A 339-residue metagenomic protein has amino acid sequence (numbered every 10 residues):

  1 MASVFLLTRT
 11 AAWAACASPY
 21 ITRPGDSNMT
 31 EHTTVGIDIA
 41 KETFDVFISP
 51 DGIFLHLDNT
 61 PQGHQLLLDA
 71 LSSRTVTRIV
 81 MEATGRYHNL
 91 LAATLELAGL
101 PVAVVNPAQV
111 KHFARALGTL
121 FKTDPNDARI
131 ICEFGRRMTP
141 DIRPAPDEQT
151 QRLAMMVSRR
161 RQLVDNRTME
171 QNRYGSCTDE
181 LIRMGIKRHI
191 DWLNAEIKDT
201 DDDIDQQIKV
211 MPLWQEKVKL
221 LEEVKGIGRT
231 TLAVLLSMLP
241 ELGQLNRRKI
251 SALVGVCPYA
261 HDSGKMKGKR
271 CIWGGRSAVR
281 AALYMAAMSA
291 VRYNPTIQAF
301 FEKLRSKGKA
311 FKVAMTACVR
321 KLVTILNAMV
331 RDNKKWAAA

Functional and structural regions predicted by a protein language model:
M1-K187, D191-N194, V313: Phosphate- and other anionic-substrate recognition elements at nucleic-acid/protein interfaces
Q65, R229, A233-K307, F311 (+1 more regions): Phosphate-backbone recognition surface of nucleic-acid-processing proteins
I131, L163, L283, G308 (+1 more regions): A residue-level signal for conserved active-site and pocket-lining positions in enzyme catalytic cores
F134, L153, L235, A282-A287 (+2 more regions): Short alpha-helical scaffolding segments that buttress acidic/His motifs in well-ordered protein cores
R152-M155, H189, L220-E223, L235 (+2 more regions): Residue-level recognition of specific faces of alpha-helices
Y174-T230, L239, V291-N294, Q298: Helix-hairpin-helix/helix-loop-helix acidic hairpins
S306-A339: Basic, amphipathic alpha-helical segments enriched in Lys/Arg and hydrophobic/aromatic residues
